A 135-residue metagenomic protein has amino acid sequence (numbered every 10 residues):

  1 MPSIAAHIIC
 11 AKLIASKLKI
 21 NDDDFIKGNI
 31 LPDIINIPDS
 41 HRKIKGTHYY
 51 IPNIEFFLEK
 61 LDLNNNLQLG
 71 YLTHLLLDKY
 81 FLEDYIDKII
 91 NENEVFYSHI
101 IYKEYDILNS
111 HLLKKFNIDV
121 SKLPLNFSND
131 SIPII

Functional and structural regions predicted by a protein language model:
M1-I135: N-terminal leader/auxiliary helical segments
